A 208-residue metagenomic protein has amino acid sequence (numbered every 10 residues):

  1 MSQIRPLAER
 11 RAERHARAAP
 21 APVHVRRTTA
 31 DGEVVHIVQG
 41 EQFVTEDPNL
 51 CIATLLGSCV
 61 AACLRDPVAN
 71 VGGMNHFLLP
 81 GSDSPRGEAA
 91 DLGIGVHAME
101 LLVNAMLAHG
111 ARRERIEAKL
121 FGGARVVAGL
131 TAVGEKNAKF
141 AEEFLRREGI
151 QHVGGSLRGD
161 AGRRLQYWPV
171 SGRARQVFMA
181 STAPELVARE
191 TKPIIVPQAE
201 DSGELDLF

Functional and structural regions predicted by a protein language model:
M1-C59, V71, F77-S84, D91-E117 (+1 more regions): Short acidic-hydrophobic catalytic motif
A62: Active-site-proximal betaalpha loop/short-helix elements that scaffold phosphoryl/nucleotidyl transfer chemistry
R65-P67: A generic structural motif
